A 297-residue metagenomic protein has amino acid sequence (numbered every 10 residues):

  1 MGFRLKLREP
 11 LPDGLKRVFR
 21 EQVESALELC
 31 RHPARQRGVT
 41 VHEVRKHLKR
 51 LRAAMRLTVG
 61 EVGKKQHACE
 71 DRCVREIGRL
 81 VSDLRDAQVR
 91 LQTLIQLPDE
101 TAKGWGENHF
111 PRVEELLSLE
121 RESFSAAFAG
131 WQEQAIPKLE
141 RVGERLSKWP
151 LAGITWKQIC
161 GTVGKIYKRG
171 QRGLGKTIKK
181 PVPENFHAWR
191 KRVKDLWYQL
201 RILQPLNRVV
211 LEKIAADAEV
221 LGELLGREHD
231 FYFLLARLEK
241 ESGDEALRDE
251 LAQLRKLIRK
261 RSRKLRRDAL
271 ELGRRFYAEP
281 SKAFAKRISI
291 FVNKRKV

Functional and structural regions predicted by a protein language model:
M1-V297: Function-determining surface determinants
